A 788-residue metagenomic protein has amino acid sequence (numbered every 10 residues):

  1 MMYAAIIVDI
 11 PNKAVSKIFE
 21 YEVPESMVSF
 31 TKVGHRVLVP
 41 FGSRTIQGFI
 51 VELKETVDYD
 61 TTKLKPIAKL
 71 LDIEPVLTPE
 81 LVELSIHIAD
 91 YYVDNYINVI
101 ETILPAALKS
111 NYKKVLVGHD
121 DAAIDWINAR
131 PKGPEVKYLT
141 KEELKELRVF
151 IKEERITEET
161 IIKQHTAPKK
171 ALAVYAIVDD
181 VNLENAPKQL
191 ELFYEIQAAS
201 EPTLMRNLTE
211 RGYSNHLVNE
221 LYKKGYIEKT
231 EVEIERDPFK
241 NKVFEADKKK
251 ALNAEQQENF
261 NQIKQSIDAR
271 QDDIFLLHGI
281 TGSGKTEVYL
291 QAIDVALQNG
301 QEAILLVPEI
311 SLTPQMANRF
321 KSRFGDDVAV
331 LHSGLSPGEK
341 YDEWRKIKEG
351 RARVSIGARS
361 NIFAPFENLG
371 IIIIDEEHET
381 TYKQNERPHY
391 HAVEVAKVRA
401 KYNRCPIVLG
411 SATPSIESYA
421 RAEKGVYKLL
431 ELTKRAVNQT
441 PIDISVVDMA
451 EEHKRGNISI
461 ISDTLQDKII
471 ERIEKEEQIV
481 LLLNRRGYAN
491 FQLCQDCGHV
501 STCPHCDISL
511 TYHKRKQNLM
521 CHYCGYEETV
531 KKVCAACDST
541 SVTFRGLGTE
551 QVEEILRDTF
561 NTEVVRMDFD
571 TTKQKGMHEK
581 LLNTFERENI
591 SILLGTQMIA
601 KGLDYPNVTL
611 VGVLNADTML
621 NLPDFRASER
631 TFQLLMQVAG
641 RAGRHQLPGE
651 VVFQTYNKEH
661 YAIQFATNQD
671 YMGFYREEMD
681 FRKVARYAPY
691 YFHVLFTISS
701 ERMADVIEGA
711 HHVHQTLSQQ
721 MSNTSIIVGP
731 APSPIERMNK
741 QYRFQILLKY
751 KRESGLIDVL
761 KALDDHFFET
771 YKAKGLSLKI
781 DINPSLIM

Functional and structural regions predicted by a protein language model:
M1-S355, I362-S411, E423-Q439, I757-K761 (+1 more regions): Accessory, non-ATPase domains that flank or precede helicase/AAA+ motor cores in DNA-metabolism machines
P40-S43, E309, A685-Y687, I735-R737: AMP-binding (ANL) adenylation modules
K54, D58-E74, L634, S733 (+1 more regions): Solvent-exposed, membrane-proximal periplasmic/extracellular interface segments of envelope transport and secretion
D247-N253, Q257, R270-I707, I746 (+1 more regions): Inter-lobe coupling/hinge segments of SF2-like helicase ATPases
F324, F560, Q719-N723, T770-Y771: Short helix-capping segments at alpha-helix termini
V565, M721-S733, K772-N783: Short beta-strand elements
Y671-G673, E678-M679, L717-Q719, E753 (+1 more regions): Surface-exposed amphipathic alpha-helical segments in non-transmembrane regions that serve as interaction surfaces
F692-I698, M703-K749: Long, well-ordered amphipathic alpha-helical subdomains in the mid-to-C-terminal portions of large enzyme subunits
